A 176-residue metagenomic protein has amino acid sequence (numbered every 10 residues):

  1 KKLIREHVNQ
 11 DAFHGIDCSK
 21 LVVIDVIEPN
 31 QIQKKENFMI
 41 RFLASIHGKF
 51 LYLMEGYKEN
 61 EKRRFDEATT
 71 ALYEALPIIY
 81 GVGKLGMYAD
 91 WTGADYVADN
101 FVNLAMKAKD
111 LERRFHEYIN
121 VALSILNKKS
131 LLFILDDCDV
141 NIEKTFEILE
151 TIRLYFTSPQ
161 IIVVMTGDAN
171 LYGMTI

Functional and structural regions predicted by a protein language model:
K1-K128: P-loop NTPase nucleotide-binding core
V102-I176: Conserved Walker B catalytic segment
